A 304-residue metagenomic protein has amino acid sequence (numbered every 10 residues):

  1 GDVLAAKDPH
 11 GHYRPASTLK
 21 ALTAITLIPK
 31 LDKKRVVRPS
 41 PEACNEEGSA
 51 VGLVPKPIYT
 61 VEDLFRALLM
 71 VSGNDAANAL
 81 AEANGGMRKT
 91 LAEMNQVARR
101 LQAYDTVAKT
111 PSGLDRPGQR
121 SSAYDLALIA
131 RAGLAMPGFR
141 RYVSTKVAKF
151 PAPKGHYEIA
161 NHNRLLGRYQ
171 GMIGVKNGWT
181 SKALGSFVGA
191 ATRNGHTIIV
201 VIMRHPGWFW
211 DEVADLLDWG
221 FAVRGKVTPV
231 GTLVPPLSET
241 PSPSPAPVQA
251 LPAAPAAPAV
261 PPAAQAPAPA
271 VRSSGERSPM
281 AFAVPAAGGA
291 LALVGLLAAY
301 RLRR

Functional and structural regions predicted by a protein language model:
D2-Y124, L128-P137: Active-site-adjacent loops and short helices of periplasmic peptidoglycan-processing enzymes
Y104, P111, D115-R304: Domain-terminus/edge residues, biased toward the C-terminal soluble/receptor-binding domains of extracytoplasmic
